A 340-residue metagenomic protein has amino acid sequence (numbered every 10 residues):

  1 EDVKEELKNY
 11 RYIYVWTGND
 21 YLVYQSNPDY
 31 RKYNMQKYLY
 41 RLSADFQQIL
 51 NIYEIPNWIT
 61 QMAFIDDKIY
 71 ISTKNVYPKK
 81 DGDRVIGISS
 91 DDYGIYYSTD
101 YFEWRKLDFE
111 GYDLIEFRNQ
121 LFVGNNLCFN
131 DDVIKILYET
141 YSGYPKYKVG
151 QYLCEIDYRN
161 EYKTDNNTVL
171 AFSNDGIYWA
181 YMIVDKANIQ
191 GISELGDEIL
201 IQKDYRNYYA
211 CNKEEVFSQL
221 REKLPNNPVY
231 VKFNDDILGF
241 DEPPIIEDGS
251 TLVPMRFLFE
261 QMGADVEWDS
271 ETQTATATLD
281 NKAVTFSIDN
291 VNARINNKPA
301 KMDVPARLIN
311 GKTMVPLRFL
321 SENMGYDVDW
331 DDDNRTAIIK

Functional and structural regions predicted by a protein language model:
D2-E5, Q48-Y53, W104-L107, I134-Y138 (+1 more regions): A short beta-strand motif characteristic of beta-propeller blades
V3-T17, P56-D66, F109-N119, T140-G150 (+1 more regions): Repeated scaffold domains used in trafficking and secretory/extracellular systems, primarily beta-propellers
R11-V15, D20-S26, R31-K32, K68-T73 (+6 more regions): Short beta-strand elements that form the blades of beta-propeller/WD-repeat-like and other beta-sheet-rich scaffold
N34-Q36, S90-D92, N166-N167: A detector of repeated loop/turn-to-beta-strand junctions in beta-rich toroidal repeat architectures
L42-S43, S98, N130, S173 (+1 more regions): Conserved Ser/Thr-centered positions that define the repeating blades of beta-propeller domains
F46, Y101-E103, V133, G176-Y178 (+1 more regions): Short coil turn/linker residues within repeat-based beta-strand modules
Q190-E222: Blade-level signature of beta-propeller repeat domains, shared across WD40, Kelch, NHL, RCC1 and BNR/Asp-box propellers
F217-K340: Primary recognition of N-terminal secretory signal peptides and signal-anchoring hydrophobic helices
